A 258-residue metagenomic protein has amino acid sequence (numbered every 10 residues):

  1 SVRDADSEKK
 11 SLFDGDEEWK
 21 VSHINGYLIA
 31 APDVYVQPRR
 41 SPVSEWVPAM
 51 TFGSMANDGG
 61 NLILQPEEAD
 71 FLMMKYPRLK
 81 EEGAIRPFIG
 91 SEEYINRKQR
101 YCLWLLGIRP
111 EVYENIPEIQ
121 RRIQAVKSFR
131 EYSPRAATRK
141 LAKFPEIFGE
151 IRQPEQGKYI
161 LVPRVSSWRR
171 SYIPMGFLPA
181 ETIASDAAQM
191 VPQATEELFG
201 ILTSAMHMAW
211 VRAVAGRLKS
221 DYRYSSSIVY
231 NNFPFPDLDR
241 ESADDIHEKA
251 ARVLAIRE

Functional and structural regions predicted by a protein language model:
S1-E8: Conserved beta strand-loop-helix elements of the APE1-like EEP
L12, D16-A255: Polybasic, glycine- and aromatic-enriched phosphate-binding surface used to engage nucleic acids
